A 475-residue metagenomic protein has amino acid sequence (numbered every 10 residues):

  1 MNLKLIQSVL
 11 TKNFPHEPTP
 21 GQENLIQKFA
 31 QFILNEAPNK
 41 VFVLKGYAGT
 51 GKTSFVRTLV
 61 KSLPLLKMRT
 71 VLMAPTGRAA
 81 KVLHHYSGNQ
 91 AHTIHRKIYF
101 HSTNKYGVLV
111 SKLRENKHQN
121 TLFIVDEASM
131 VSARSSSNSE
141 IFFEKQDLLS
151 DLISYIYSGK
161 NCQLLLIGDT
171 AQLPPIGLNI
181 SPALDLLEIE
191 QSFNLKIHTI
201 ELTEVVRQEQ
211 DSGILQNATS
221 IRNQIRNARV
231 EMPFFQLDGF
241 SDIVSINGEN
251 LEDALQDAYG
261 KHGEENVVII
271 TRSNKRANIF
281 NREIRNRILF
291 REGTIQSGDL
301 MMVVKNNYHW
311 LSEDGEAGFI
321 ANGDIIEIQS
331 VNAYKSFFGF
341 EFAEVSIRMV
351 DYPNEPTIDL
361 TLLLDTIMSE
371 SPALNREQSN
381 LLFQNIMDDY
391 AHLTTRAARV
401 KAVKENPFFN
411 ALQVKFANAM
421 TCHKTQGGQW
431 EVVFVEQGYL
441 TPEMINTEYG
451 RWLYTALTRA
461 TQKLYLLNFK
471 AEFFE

Functional and structural regions predicted by a protein language model:
N2-K40: Conserved pre-motif I regulatory segment
L5-I6, L25, F29, A37 (+4 more regions): Conserved helicase motor core of P-loop NTPases
P18, L72, I269: Conserved SAM-binding loop
Q22, T76, S273, G427: Short, conserved phosphate/pyrophosphate- and ester-handling motifs at nucleotide-, phospho-/glycolipid
I26-Q27, Q31, E36-E231: ASCE P-loop NTPase helicase motor core
A74, I167-G168, T271, Q437 (+1 more regions): Short beta-strand/turn micro-motifs composed of small residues that flank or help shape donor/cofactor-binding pockets
G88, I284-R287, G450-Y454: Short, solvent-exposed amphipathic alpha-helical segments in soluble enzyme and RNA/protein-processing domains
F337-E475: C-terminal accessory regions
